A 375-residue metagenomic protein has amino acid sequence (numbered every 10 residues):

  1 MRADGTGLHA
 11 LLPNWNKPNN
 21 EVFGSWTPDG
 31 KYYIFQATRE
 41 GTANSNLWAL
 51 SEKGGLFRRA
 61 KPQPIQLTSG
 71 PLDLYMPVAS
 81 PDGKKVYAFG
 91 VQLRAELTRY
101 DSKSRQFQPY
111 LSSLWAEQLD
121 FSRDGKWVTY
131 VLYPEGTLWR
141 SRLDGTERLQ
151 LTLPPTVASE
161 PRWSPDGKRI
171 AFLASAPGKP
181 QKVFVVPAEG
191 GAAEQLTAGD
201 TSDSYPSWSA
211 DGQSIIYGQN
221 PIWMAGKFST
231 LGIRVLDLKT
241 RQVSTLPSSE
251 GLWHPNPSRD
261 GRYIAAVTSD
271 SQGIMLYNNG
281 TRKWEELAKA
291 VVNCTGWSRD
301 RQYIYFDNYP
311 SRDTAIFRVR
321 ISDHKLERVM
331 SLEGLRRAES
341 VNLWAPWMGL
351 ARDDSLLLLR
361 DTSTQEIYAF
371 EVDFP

Functional and structural regions predicted by a protein language model:
M1-V22, L50-Y75, Y100-E117, S141-S159 (+6 more regions): Multi-bladed beta-propeller domains
A3, N16, T38-E40, G54-G55 (+11 more regions): Short polar/acidic secondary-structure junctions
A3, P28, P81, S102-K103 (+12 more regions): Short, ordered coil/turn segments that flank beta-strands lining enzyme active or ligand-binding pockets
T6-H9, K31, S45, I65 (+18 more regions): Glycine-centered loop/turn positions within well-structured domains that cap or flank conserved ligand/cofactor-binding
L8-T38, Q66-F89, P109-V131, P154-A174 (+4 more regions): Conserved beta-propeller blade repeats
T42-L50, R94-T98, E135-W139, K179-F184 (+4 more regions): Structural motif
P310-R312, I316, S322, R328 (+2 more regions): C-terminal recognition in membrane/secretory proteostasis and scaffolding
A351, S355, R360-P375: Eukaryotic scaffold repeat domains enriched in small/polar residues
